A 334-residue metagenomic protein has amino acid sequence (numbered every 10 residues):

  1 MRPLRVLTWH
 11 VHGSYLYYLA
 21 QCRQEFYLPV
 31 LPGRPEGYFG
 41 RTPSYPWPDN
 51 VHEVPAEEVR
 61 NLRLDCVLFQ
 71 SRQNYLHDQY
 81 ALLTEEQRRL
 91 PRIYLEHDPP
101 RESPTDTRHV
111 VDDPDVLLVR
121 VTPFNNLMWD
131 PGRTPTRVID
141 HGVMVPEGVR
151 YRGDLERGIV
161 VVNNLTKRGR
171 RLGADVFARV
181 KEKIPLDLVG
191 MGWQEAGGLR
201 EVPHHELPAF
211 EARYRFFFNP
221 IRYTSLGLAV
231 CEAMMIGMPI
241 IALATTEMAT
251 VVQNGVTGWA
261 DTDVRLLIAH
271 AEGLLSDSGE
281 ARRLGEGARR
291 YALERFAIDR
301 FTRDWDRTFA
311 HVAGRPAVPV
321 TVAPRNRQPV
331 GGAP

Functional and structural regions predicted by a protein language model:
T8, H12-Y15, Q24-D115, P123-L127: Extended catalytic core of nucleotide-activated donor transferases of GT-like folds
M128-P131, G142-H204: Conserved catalytic-core segment of nucleotide-activated headgroup transferases in glycan assembly
P208, C231-M235, T246-T250, V256: Short alpha-helical segment that forms part of, or immediately flanks, the ligand-binding pocket in carbohydrate-active
F217-F218: A short hydrophobic beta-strand element within the catalytic core of glycosyltransferases that build diverse glycans
R222: Aromatic "clamp/platform" in nucleotide-sugar-dependent glycosyltransferases that forms part of the donor/acceptor
P239-A242: Short hydrophobic beta-strand element within catalytic cores of glycosyltransferases and related nucleotide-activated
N254-R265, G273-G279: Conserved acidic donor-binding segment of nucleotide-sugar-dependent glycosyltransferases
S276-P316, P334: A charged, aromatic-enriched C-terminal amphipathic alpha-helix characteristic of glycosyltransferases across folds
